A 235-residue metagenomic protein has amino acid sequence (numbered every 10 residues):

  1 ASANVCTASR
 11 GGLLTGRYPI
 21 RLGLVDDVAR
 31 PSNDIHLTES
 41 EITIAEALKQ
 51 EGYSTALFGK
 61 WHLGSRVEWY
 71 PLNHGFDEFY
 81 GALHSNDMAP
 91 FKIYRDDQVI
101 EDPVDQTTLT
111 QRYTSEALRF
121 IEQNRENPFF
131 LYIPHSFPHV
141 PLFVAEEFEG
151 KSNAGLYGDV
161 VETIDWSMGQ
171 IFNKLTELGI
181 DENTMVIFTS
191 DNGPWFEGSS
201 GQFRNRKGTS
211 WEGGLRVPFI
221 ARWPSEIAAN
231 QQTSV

Functional and structural regions predicted by a protein language model:
A1-V235: Formylglycine-dependent sulfatase
